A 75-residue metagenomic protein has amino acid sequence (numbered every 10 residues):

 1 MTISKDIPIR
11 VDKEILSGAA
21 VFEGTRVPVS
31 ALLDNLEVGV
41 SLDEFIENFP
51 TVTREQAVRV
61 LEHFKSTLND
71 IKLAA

Functional and structural regions predicted by a protein language model:
T2-D43: A short, structured beta-strand/loop element
P28-A75: Long, charge-rich, low-complexity alpha-helical segments
